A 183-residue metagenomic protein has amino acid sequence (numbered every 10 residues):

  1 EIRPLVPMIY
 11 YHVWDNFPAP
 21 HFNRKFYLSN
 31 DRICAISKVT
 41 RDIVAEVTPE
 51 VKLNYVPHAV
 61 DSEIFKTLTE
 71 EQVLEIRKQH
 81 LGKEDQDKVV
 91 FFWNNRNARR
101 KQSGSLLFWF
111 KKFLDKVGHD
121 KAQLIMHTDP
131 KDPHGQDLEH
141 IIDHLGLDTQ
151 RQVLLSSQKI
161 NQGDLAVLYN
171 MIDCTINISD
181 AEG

Functional and structural regions predicted by a protein language model:
R3, T128, G135-G163, V167: Nucleotide-activated donor-binding/catalytic signature segment of Leloir-type glycosyltransferases, i.e., the conserved
R3, Y10, P20-D31: A conserved, positively charged/aromatic
V39, A59: Carbohydrate-associated surface elements
K66-K83: A short helix/loop element that forms part of the nucleotide-sugar donor recognition site in Leloir-type
K83-K101, L107-F110, L124-I125: Conserved donor-binding/catalytic core segment of Leloir-type glycosyltransferases
N94-R99, P130-K131, K159: Short donor-sugar binding/catalytic loops of nucleotide-sugar-dependent glycosyltransferases, especially enzymes
D180: Aromatic "clamp/platform" in nucleotide-sugar-dependent glycosyltransferases that forms part of the donor/acceptor
